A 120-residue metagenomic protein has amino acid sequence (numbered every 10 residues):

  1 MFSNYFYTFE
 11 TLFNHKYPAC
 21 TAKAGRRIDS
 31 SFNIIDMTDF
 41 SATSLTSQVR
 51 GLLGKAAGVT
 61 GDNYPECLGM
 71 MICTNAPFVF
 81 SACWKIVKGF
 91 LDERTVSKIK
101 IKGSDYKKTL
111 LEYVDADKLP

Functional and structural regions predicted by a protein language model:
M1-P120: Basic, amphipathic alpha-helical/coil surface patches used to engage anionic, phosphate-bearing ligands and membranes
